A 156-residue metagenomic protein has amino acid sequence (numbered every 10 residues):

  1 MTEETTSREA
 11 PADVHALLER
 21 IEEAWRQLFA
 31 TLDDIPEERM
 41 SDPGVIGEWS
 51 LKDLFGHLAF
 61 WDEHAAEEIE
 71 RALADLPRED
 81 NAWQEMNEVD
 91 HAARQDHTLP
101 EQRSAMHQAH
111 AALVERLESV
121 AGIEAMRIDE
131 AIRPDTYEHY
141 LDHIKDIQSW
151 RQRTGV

Functional and structural regions predicted by a protein language model:
M1-L17, H64-A112, R151-V156: Short, helix-capping/interhelical loops that line the mouth of catalytic, cofactor-, or ligand-binding pockets
E4, S41-E85, G122-V156: Short, contiguous alpha-helical
S7-S41, I46: Long, hydrophobic N-terminal alpha-helical segment
P11-E22, E48-F55, D96-R103, R133 (+1 more regions): Amphipathic, non-membrane alpha-helical segments in soluble helical-bundle scaffolds
E19-E22, R26, G56-A59, E63 (+3 more regions): Generic structural signal for well-ordered, non-transmembrane alpha-helical segments in soluble/cytosolic regions
D33-P36, T98, A121: Residues that cap or delimit alpha-helices
Q108, S119-I123: Surface-exposed, polar/charged faces of alpha-helical domains in mature secreted/periplasmic/lumenal proteins
